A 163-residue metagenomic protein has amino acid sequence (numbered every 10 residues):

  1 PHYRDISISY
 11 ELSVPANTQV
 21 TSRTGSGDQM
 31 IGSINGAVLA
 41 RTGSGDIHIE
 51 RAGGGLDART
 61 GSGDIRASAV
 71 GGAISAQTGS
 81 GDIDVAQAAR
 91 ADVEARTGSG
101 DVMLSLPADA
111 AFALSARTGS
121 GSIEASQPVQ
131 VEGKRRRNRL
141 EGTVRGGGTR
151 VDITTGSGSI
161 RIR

Functional and structural regions predicted by a protein language model:
P1-R163: Intrinsically disordered, low-complexity terminal regions
